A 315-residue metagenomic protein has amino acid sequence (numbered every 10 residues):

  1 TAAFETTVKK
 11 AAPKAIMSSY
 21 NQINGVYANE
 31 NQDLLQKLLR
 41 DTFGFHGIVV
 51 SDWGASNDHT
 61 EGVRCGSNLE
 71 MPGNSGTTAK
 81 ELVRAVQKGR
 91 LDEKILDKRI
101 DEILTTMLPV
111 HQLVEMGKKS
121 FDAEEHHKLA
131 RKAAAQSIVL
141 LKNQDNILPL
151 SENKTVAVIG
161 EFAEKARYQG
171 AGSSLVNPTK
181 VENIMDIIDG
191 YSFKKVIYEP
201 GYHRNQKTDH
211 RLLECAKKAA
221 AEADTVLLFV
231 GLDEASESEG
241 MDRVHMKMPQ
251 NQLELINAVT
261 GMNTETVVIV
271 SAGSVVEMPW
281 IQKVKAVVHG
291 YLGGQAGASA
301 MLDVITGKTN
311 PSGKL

Functional and structural regions predicted by a protein language model:
T1-E5, G25-E30, K37, T42-G44 (+4 more regions): C-terminal non-catalytic regions of proteins with extracellular/luminal or membrane-system context
V8-K9, L104-V114, S192-V196, K314: Proline-centered turn/helix-capping motifs that create local helix->coil transitions or kinks
K9, P13-K14, N68, K285: Short acidic/polar active-site loop segments enriched in Thr and Asp
K14, S18, G47-S51, L69-M71 (+1 more regions): Hydrophobic faces of well-ordered beta-strands that scaffold small-molecule active sites in alpha/beta enzyme cores
I16, D52, G66, I103 (+1 more regions): Conserved, mostly hydrophobic/aromatic
M17-V26, G117-D122: Active-site-proximal beta-alpha loop/turn segments in soluble metabolic enzymes
L35, D41-T42, N57-N68, L104-L108: Conserved short secondary-structure transition element at the edge of the structured enzyme core that lines
G66, L82-V114, K118: Long, well-ordered, tryptophan-enriched scaffold segments
